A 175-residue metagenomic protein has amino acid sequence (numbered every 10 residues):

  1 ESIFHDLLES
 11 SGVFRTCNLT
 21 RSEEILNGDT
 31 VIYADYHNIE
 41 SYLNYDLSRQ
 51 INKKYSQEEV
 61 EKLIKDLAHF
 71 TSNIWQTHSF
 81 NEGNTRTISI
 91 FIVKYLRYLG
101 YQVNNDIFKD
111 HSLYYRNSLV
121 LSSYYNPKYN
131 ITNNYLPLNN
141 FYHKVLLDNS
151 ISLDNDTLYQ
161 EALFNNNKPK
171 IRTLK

Functional and structural regions predicted by a protein language model:
E1-K175: FIC/Doc superfamily catalytic core
